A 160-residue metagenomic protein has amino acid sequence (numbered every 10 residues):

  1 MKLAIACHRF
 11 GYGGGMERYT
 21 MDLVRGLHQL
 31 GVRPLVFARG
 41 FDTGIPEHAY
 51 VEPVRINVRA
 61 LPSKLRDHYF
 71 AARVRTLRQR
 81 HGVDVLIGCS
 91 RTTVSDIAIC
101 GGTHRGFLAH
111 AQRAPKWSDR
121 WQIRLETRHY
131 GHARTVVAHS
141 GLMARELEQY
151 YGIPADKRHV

Functional and structural regions predicted by a protein language model:
M1-L3: Extreme N-terminal starter segment of soluble prokaryotic enzymes
C7-G13, G26-K64: N-terminal strand-loop element at the rim of the active site of nucleotide-sugar-dependent glycosyltransferases
M16-Y19, F37-R39, G88-C89, Q122 (+1 more regions): Replace "coordinates the UDP/GDP/TDP-sugar" with "coordinates nucleotide-activated sugar donors
D42, T93, L142-A144: Alpha-helix capping/helix-boundary segments
A60-L86, D119-R128: An amphipathic, basic-hydrophobic alpha-helix
I87-D119, V137, R158-V160: Active-site proximal beta-strand in glycosyltransferases
H110-H129, R145-Q149: Nucleotide-sugar donor phosphate/pyrophosphate-binding loop at the beta->alpha transition of glycosyltransferases
A133-H159: A short, active-site helix/loop in glycosyltransferases that binds the activated sugar's phosphate group
